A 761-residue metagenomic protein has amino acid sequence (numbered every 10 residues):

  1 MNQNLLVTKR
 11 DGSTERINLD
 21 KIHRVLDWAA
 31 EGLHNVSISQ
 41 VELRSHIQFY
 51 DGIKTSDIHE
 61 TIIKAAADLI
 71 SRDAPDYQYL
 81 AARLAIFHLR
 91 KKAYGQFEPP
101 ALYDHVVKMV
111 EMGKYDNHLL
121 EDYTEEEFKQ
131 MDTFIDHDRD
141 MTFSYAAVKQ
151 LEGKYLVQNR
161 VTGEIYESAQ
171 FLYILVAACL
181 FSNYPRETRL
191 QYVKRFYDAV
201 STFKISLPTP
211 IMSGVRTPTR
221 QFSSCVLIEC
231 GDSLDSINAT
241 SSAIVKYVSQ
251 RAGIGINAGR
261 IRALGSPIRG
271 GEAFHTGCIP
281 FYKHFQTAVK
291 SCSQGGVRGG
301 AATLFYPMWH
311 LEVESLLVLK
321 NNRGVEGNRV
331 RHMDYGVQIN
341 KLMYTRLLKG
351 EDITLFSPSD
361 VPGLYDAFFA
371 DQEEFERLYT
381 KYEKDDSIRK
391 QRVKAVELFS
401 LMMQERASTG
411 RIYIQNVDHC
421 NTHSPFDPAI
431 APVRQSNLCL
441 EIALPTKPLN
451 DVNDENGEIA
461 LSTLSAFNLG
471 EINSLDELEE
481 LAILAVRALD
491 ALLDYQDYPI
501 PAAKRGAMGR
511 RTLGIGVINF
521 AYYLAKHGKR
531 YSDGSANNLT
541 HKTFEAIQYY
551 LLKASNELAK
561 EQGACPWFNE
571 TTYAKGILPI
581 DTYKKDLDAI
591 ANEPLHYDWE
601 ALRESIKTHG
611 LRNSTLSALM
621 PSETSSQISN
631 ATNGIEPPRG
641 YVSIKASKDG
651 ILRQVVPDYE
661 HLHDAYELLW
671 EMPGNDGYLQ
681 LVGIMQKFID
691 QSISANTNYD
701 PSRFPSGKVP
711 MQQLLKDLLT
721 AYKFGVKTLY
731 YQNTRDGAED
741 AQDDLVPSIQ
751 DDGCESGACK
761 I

Functional and structural regions predicted by a protein language model:
M1-Q3, S13, V36-I174, A178 (+1 more regions): Core nucleic-acid recognition elements
S13-I17, E164-E167, E187-Q191, I211-T217 (+14 more regions): Alpha-helix capping and helix-loop boundary segments enriched in small/acidic/polar residues
R44, I63-A65, Y79-F87, A199 (+13 more regions): A glycine-rich phosphate-binding loop feature that marks nucleotide/adenosyl-phosphate handling sites
Y77-G113, K149, I339-K341, C420-D451 (+7 more regions): Terminal amphipathic helices with adjacent charged low-complexity linkers/tails
T124-Q150, L440-T446, L489-D494, A591-H596 (+2 more regions): Catalytic alpha/beta core of large soluble enzyme barrels
V157, E164, F171-R189, V193 (+9 more regions): Function-dense linear segments that define catalytic or interfacial modules in macromolecule-processing proteins
A199, A482-K504, M508, R530-S622 (+1 more regions): Internal maturation/activation junctions in enzymes
V318, G327, R331-T409, V417: Polar, glycine-rich mid-to-C-terminal structural blocks that act as macromolecule-binding/assembly scaffolds
